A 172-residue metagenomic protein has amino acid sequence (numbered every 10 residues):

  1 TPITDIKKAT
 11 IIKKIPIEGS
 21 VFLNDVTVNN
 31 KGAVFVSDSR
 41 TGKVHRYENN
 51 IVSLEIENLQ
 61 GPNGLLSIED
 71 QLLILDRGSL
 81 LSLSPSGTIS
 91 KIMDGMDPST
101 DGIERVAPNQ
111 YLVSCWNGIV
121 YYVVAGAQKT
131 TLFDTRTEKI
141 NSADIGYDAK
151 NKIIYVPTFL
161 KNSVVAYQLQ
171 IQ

Functional and structural regions predicted by a protein language model:
T1-G42, Y47: Hydrophobic alpha-helical segments and helix pairs
T1-P2, G42-V44, L80-S82, I119-Y121 (+1 more regions): Structural signal for beta-propeller blades
I3-T10, Y47-I51, S84-T88, V123-Q128 (+1 more regions): Short loop/turn segments that connect beta-strands within beta-propeller blades
T10-P16, N50-E57, G87-D94, Q128-T135: A short beta-strand motif characteristic of beta-propeller blades
I17-V34, N58-Q71, L75-S79, G95-Q110 (+2 more regions): Beta-rich, blade/repeat-based domains predominating in secreted/periplasmic proteins but also intracellular
S39-R40, L75-R77, C115-W116, F159-K161 (+1 more regions): Short loop/turn segments immediately following the C-termini of beta-strands
D97-P98, N117-Y121, G126-K129, T137-I140 (+1 more regions): Short Gly/Pro-enriched loop/turn and capping motifs at secondary-structure junctions
N141-Q172: Blade-level signature of beta-propeller repeat domains, shared across WD40, Kelch, NHL, RCC1 and BNR/Asp-box propellers
